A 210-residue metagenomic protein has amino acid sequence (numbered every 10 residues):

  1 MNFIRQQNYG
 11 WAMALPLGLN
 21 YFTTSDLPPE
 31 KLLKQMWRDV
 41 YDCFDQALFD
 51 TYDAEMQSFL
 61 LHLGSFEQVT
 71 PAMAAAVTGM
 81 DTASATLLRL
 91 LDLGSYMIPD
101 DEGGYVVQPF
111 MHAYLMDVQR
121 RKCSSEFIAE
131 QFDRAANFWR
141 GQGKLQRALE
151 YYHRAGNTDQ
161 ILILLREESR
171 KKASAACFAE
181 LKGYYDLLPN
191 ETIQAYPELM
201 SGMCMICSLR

Functional and structural regions predicted by a protein language model:
N2-Q7, M13-L27, S58-H62, A72-V77 (+1 more regions): C-terminal helical "lid" of AAA+/P-loop NTPase domains
N8, Y41-R121, E130: C-terminal boundary/linker of central alpha/beta nucleotide-binding cores
M13-G18, E55-F59, T86, Q131 (+3 more regions): Residue-level detector of well-ordered alpha-helical segments, enriched for hydrophobic/aromatic packing positions
F22-F44: Conserved C-terminal helix/linker of AAA+ ATPases
L27-E30, M80, R120-S125: Short, polar/flexible loop-turn hinges at active-site or ligand-entry regions and domain interfaces
S125-S208: Extended alpha-helical scaffolding segments used for macromolecular assembly and cargo binding
